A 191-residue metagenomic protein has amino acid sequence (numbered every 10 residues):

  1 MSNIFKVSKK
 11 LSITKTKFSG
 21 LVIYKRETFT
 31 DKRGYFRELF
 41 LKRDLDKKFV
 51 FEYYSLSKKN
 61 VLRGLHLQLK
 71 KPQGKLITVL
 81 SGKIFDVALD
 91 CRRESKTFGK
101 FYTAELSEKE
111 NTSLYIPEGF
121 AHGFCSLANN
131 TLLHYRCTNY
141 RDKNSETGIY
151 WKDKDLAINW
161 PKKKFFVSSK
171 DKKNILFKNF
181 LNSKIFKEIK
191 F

Functional and structural regions predicted by a protein language model:
S2-K109, N130, Y135-F191: Non-catalytic, conserved peripheral segments adjacent to functional cores
L106-N129: Conserved metal-binding segment of the jelly-roll/cupin
